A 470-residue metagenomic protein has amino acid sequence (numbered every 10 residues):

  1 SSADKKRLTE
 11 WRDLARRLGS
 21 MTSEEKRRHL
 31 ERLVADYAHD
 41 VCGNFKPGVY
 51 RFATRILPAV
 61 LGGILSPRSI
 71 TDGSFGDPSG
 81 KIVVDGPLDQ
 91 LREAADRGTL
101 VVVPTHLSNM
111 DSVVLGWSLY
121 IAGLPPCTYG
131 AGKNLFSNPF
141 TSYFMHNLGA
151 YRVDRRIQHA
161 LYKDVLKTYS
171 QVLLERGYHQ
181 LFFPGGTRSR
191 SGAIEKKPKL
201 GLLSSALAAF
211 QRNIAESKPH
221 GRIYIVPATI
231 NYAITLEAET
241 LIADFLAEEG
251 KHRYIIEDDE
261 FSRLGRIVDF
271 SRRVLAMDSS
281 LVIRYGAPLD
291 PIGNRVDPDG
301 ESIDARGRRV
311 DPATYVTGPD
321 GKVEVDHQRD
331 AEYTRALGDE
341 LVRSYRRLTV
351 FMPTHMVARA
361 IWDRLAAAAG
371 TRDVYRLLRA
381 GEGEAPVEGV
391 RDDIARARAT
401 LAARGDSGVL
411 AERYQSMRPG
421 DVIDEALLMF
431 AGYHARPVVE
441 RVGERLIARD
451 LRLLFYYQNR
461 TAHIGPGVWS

Functional and structural regions predicted by a protein language model:
S1-L181, G186-S470: Membrane-interfacial terminal anchoring regions of lipid-handling membrane enzymes
